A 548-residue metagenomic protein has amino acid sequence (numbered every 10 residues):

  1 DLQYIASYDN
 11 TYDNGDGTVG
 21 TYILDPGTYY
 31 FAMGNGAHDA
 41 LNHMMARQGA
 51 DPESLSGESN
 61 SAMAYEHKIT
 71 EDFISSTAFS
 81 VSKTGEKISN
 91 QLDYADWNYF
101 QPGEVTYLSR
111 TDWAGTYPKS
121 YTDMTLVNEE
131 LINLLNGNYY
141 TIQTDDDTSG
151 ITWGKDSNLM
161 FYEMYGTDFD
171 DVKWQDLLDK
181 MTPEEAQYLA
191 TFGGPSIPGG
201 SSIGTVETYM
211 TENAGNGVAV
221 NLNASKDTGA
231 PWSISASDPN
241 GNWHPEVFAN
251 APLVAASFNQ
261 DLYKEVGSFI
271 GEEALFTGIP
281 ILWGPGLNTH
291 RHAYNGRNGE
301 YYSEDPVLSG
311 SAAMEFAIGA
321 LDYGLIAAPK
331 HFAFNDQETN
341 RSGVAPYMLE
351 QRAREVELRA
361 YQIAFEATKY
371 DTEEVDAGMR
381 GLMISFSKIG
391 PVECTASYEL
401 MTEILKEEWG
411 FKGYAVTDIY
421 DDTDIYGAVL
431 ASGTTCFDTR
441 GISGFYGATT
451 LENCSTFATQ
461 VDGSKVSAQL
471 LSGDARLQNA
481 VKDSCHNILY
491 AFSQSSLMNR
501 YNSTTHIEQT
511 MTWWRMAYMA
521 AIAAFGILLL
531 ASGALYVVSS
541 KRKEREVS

Functional and structural regions predicted by a protein language model:
D1-T18, D25-A32, A37, V81 (+1 more regions): Glycoside hydrolase catalytic-domain context in secreted enzymes
D39-G85: Short beta-strand elements
